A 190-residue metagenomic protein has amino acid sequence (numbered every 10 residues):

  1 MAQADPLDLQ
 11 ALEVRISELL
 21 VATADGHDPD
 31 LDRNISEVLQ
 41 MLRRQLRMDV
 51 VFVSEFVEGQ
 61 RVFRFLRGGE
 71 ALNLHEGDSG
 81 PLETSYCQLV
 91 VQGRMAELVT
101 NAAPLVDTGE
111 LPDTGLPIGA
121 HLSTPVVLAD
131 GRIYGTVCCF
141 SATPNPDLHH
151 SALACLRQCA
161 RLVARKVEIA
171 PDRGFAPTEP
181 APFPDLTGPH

Functional and structural regions predicted by a protein language model:
M1-R33, A176-P189: Signal-transmission linkers at sensory-effector interfaces
A22-D25, S36-Q45, L89, G93 (+2 more regions): Amphipathic alpha-helical regulatory segments at dimerization interfaces that relay allosteric signals between sensory
D28-F65, L74-E76, P189-H190: Helix-loop-beta substructure at the N-terminus of cytosolic sensory domains that couple signal/ligand detection
F56, Q60, L72-L111: Regulatory sensory and allosteric helical modules in signal-transduction proteins and certain transcription factors
E110-Y134: Helix-to-coil/beta transition segments that act as allosteric "coupling" elements at the rims of sensory or catalytic
V137-P146: Short beta-strand-to-loop transition segments that serve as allosteric relay/switch motifs in sensory/regulatory domains
D147-E168: Amphipathic alpha-helical "output/dimerization" segments
